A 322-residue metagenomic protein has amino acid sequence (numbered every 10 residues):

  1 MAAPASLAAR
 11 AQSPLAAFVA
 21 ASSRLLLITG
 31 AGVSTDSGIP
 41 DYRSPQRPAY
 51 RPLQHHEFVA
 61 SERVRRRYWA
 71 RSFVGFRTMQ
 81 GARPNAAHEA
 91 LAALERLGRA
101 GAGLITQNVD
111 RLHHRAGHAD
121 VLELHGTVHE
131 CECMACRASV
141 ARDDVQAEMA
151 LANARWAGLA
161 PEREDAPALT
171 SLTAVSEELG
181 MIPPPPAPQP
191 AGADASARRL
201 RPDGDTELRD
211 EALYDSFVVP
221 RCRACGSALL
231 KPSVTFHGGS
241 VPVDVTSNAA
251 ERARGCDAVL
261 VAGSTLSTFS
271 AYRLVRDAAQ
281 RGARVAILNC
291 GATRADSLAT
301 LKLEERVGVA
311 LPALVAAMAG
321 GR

Functional and structural regions predicted by a protein language model:
M1-R322: Conserved catalytic core of sirtuin-type NAD+-dependent deacylases
